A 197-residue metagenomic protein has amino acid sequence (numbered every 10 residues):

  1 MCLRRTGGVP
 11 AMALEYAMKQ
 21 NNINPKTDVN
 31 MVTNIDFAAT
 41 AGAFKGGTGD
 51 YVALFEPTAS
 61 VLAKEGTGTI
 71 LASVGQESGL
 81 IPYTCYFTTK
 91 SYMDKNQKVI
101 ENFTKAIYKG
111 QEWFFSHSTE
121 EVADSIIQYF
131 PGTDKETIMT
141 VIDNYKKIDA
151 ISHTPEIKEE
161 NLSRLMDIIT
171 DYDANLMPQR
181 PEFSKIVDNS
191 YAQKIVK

Functional and structural regions predicted by a protein language model:
M1-K64, E159-S163: Bilobed "Venus flytrap"/periplasmic-binding protein-like clamshell domains and structurally analogous long
T6, D36, G75-Q76, D188-Y191: Residues that form or immediately flank small-molecule/cofactor binding pockets and catalytic motifs
P25, T69, L176-P178: Residue-level detector of short coil/turn "hinge" positions at structural boundaries
V29, S73-V74, R180-P181: Short loop/turn and capping residues at structural boundaries
F37-F130: Pocket-lining segment of extracytoplasmic ligand-binding domains
D94-P178: Secondary-structure end/capping motifs
M177-K197: Hinge/cleft segment of the Venus flytrap/periplasmic-binding protein
